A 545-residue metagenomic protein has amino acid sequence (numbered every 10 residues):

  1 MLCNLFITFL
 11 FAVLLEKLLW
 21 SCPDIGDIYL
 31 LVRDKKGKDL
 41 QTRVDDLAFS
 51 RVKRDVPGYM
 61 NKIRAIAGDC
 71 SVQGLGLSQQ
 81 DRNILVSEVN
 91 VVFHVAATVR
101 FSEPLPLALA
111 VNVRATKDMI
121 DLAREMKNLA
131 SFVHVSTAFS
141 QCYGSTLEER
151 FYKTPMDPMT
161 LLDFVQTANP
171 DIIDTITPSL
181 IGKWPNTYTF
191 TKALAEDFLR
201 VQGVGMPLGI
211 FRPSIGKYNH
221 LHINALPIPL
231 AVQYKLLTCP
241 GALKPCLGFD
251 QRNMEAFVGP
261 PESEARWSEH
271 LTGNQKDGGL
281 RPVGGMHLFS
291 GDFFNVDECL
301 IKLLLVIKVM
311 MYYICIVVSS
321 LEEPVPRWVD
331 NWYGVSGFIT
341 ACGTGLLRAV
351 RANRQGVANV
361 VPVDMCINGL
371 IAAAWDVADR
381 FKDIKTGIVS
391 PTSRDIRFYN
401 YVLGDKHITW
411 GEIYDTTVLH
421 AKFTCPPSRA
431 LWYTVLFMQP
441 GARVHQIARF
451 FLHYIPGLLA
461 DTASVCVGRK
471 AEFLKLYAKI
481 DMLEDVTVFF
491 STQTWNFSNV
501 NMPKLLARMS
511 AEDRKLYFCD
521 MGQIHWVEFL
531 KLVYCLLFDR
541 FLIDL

Functional and structural regions predicted by a protein language model:
M1-R100, L105-L107, K117, E125-S131 (+3 more regions): N-terminal Rossmann/SDR dinucleotide-binding element
V44-A48, R82, S102-V113, F139-P158 (+5 more regions): Short secondary-structure boundary/capping segments
R54-G58, K62-A65, G144, F151-K183 (+7 more regions): Catalytic lobes of large eukaryotic enzymes
V91-V95, F101-A110, R114-F190, V201 (+4 more regions): Conserved Rossmann-fold NAD(P)-dependent oxidoreductase catalytic core, especially the SDR/UDP-sugar
A115-D118, L194-A195, P362: Conserved cofactor-binding/catalytic machinery of classical short-chain dehydrogenase/reductase
D171-W184, L208-S214, N219-H222, Q233-P245 (+7 more regions): A conserved pocket-lining segment of Rossmann-fold NAD(P)-dependent short-chain dehydrogenase/reductase
A373-D485, S498, K504-R508, E512-M521 (+2 more regions): Mid/C-terminal beta-alpha module of Rossmann-like enzyme folds, strongest in SDR-family dehydrogenases/epimerases
